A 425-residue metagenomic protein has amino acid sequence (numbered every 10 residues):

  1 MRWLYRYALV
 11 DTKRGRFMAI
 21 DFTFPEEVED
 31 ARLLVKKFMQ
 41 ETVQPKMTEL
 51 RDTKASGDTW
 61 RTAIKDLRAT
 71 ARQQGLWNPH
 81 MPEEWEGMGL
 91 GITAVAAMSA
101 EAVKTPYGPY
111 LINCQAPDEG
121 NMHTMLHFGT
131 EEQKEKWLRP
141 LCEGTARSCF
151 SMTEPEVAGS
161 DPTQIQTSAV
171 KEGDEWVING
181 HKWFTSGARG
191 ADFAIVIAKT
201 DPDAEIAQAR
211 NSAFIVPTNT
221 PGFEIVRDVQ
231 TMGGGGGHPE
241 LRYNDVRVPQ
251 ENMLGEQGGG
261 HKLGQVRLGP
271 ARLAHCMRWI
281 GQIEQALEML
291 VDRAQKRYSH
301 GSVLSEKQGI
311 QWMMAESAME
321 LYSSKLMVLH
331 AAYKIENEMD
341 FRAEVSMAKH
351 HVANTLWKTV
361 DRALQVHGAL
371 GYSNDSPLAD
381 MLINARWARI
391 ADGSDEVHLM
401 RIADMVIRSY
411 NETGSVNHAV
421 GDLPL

Functional and structural regions predicted by a protein language model:
T12, F17-P109, N113-Q115, F128-Q133 (+5 more regions): Alpha-helical interface subdomain recognition
L90-G91, S160-T163, G187-D192, I206-R210 (+2 more regions): Short glycine/proline-enriched turns and hinge-like loops at secondary-structure junctions
M122-F128, F150-S151, D203: Flexible, glycine-rich active-site loops centered on histidine and acidic residues that chelate a metal or position
G144-T153, I197: A short, Trp-centered hydrophobic/proline-enriched beta-strand micro-motif
A158-G159, W176: Hydrophobic, small-residue-rich alpha-helical packing segments that form membrane-like cores
Q164, N219-R247: Flexible, small-/acidic-enriched active-site or ligand-binding loops
N179-V226: A short core secondary-structure module
